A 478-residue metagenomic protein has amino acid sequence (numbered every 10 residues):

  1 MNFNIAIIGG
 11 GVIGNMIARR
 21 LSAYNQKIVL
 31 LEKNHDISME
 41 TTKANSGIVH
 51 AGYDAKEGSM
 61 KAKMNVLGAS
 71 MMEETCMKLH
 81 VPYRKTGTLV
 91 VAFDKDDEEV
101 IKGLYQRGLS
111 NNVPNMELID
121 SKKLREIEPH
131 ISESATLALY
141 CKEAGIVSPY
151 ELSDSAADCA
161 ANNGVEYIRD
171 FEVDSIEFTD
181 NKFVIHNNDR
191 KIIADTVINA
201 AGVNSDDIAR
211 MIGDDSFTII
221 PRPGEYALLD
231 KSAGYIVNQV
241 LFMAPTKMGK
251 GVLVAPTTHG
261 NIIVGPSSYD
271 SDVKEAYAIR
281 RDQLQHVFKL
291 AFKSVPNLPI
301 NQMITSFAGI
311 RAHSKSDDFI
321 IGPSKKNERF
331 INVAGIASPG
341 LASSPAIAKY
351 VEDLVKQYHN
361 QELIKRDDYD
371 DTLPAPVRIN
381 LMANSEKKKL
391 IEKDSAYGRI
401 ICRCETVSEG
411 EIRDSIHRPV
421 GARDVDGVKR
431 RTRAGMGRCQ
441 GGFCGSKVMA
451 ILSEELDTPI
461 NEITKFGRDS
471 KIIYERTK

Functional and structural regions predicted by a protein language model:
F3-L30: N-terminal Rossmann-like FAD-binding beta1-loop-alpha1 element of flavoenzymes
M16, I176-N181, H186-G265, Y269-A278 (+3 more regions): Flavin-dependent oxidoreductases
A23-A44: Glycine-rich FAD pyrophosphate-binding loop
G47-I127, T136, G251-V252: Dinucleotide-binding Rossmann-like beta1-alpha1 core, especially the glycine-rich loop that anchors the ADP
K61-V66, V91-V100, L139-D158, Y277-D282 (+2 more regions): Short beta-strand to alpha-helix junction loop
L139-T196: Helical element adjacent to the flavin cofactor pocket in flavoenzyme catalytic cores
T258-H259, E275-I400, V407-V420, R433-M436: C-terminal catalytic lobe of FAD-dependent flavoproteins
E275, S408-P419, G442-I460: Iron-sulfur (Fe-S) cluster-binding segments and ferredoxin-like electron-carrier domains, especially [2Fe-2S]
